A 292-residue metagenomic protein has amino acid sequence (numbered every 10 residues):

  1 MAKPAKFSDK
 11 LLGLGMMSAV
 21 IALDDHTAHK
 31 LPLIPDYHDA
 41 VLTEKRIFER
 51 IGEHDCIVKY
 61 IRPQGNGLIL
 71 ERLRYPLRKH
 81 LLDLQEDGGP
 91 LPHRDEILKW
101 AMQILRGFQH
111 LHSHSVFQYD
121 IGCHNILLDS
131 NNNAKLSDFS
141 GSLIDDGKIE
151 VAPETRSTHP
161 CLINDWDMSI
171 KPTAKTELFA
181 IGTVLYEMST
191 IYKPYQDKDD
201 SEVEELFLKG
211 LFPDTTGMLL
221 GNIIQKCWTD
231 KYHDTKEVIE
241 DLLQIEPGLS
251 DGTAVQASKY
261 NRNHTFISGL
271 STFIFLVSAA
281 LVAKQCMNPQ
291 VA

Functional and structural regions predicted by a protein language model:
K3-E53, I57-V58: ATP-binding glycine-rich loop module of kinase domains
C56-D95: Conserved structural core of kinase catalytic domains
W100-A101: Activation segment signature within eukaryotic-like protein kinase domains
I104-L111, L185, C227: Conserved hydrophobic alpha-helix
F108-D129: Catalytic-loop of the protein kinase fold
H124-S169: Activation segment/activation loop of eukaryotic-type protein kinase catalytic domains
I181-T190: Short, conserved alpha-helix in the C-lobe of eukaryotic-like protein kinase catalytic domains
I191-A292: Helical subdomain adjoining the active site within ATP-dependent kinase catalytic cores
